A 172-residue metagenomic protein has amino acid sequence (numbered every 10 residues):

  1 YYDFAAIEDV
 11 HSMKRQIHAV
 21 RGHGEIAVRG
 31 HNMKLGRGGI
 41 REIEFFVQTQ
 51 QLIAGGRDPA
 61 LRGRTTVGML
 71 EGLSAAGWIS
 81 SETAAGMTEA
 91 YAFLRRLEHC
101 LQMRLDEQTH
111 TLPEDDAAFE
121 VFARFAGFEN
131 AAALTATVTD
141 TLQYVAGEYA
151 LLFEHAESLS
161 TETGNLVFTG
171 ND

Functional and structural regions predicted by a protein language model:
Y1-D172: A nucleotide- and high-energy phosphate-metabolite-utilizing enzyme signature
